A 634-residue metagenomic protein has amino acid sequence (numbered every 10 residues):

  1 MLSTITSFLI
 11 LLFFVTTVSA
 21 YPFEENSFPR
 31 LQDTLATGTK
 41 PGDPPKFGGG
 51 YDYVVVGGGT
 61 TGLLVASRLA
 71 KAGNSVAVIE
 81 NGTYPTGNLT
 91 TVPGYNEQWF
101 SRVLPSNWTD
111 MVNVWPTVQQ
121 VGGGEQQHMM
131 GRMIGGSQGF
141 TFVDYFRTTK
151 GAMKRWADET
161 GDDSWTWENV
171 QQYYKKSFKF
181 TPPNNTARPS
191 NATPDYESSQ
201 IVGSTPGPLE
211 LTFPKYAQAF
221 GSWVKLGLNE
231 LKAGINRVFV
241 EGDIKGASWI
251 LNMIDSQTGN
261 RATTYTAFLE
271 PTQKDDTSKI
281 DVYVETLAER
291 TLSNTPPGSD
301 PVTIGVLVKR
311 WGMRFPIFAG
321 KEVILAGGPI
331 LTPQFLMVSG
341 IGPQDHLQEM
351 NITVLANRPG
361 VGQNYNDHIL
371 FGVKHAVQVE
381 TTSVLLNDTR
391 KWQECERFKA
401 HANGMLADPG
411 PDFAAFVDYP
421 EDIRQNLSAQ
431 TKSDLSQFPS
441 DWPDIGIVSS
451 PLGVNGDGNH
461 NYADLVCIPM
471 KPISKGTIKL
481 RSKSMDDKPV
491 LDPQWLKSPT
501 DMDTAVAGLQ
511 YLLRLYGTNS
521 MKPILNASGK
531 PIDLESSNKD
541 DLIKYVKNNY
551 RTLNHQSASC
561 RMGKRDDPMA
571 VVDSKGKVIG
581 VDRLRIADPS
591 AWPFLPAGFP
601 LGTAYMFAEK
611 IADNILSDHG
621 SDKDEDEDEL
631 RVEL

Functional and structural regions predicted by a protein language model:
S3, S7-L634: N-terminal redox-cofactor-binding region of secreted/periplasmic oxidoreductases
